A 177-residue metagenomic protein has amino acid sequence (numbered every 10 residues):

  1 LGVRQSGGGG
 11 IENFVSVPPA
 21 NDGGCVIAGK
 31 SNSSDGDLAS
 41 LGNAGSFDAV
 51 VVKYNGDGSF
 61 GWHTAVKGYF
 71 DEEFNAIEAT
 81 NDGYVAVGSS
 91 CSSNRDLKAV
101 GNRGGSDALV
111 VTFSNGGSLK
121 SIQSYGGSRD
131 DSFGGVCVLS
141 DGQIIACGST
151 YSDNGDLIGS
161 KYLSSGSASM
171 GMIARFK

Functional and structural regions predicted by a protein language model:
L1-K177: A sequence-level/structural motif corresponding to short, flexible coil/turn segments enriched in small polar residues
